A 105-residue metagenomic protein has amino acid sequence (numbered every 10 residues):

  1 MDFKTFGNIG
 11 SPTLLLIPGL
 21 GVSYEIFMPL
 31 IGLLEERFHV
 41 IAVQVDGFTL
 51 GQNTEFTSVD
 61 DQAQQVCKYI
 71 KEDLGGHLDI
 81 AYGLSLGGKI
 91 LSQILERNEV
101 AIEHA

Functional and structural regions predicted by a protein language model:
M1-P12, E72-G75, E96: Short, Lys/Arg-enriched, disordered terminal segments
K4-Q52: Conserved HGGG/HGGXW glycine-rich cap/lid loop of the alpha/beta-hydrolase fold
I31-L34, T57-V59, N98-V100: Glycine-rich, phosphate-binding/catalytic loops in enzymes
I41-Y82: Active-site loop/oxyanion-hole signature of alpha/beta-hydrolase fold enzymes
L78-A105: Conserved hydrolase catalytic core segment
